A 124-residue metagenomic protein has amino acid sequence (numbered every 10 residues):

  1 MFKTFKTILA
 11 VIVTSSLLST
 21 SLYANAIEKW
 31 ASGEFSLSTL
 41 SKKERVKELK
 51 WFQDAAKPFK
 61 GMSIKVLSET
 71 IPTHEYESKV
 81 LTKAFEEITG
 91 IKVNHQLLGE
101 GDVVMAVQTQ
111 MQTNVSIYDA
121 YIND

Functional and structural regions predicted by a protein language model:
M1-Y23: Gram-negative bacterial Sec-dependent N-terminal signal peptides
F5, S16, P58, F85-E87 (+1 more regions): A generic structural signal for short, solvent-exposed coil/turn residues that cap or connect secondary-structure
S16, I64-K65, V93: A broad, low-specificity signal marking well-ordered, structured residues that form hydrophobic/aromatic
A24-V66, E86-E87: Immediate post-signal peptide segment of exported/extracytoplasmic ligand-binding proteins
E48-A55, P72-K92: Short, polar/charged alpha-helical segment
M62, I91, S116: Residue-level signal for beta-strand positions within conserved beta-sheet cores that form or flank
S68-S78, H95-D124: Ligand-binding clamshell of periplasmic/extracellular solute-binding protein-like
